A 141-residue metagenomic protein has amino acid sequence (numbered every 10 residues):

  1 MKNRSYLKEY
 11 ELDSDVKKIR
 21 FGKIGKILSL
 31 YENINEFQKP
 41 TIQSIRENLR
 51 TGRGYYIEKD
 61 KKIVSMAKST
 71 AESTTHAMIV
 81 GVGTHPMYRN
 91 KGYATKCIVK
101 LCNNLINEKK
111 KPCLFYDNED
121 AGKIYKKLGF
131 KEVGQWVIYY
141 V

Functional and structural regions predicted by a protein language model:
M1-S14, Y139-V141: Acyl-donor-binding surface of acyltransferase catalytic domains
D13-I27: A short beta-loop-alpha structural element at the N-terminal edge of CoA-dependent acyl/N-acetyltransferase catalytic
K26-Q38: Helix-loop element at the rim of GNAT/NAT acetyltransferase active sites that forms part of the acceptor-substrate
E36-G83: A conserved beta-strand-loop-helix scaffold within acyl/acetyltransferase catalytic domains
V80-P86, N90-N107, K123-K127: Conserved acetyl-CoA-binding loop-helix of GNAT-fold acetyltransferases
L105-D117: Conserved GNAT acetyl-CoA-binding A-motif
N118-Q135: Conserved active-site alpha-helix within GNAT-family acetyltransferase domains
